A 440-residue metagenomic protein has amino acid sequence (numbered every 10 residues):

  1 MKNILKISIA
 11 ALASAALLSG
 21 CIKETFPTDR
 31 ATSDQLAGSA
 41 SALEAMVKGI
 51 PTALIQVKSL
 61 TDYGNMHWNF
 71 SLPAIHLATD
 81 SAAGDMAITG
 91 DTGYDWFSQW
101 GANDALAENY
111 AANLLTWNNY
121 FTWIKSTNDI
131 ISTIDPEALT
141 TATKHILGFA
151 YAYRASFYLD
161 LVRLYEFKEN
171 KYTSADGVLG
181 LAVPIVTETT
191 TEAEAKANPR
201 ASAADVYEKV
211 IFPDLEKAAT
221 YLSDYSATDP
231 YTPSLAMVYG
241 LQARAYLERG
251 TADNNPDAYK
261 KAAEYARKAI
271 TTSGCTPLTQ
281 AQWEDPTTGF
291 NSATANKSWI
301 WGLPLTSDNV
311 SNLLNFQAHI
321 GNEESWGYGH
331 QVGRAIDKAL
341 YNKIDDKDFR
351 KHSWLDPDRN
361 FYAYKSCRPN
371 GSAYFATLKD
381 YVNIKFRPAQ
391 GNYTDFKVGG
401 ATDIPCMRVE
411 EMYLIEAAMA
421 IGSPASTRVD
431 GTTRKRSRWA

Functional and structural regions predicted by a protein language model:
M1-G20: Sec-dependent bacterial lipoprotein signal peptides
C21-H76, E137, I320-R334, L340-D345 (+3 more regions): Membrane-proximal, proline-rich intrinsically disordered regions
T32-A37, N65-P73, Y165-L179, D224-Q317: Short, surface-exposed recognition loops and adjoining beta-strand edges that mediate ligand/DNA contacts, enriched
T89-Y165, A201-V206, L215-A227, F396-I404 (+3 more regions): Conserved, well-structured interaction surfaces
F97, A107, A111, C275-R428 (+1 more regions): Elongated scaffold/linker segments in the mid-to-C-terminal portions of large proteins
V206, D214, Y221, A258 (+3 more regions): Alpha-helical solenoid repeat scaffolds, predominantly canonical TPR units
